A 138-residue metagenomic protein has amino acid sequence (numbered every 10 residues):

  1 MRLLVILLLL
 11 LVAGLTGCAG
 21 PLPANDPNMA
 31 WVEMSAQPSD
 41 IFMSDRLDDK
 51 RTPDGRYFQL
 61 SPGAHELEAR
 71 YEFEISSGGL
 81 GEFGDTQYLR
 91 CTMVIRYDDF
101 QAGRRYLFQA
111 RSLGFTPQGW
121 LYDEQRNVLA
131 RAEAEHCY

Functional and structural regions predicted by a protein language model:
M1-C18: Sec-dependent bacterial lipoprotein signal peptides
C18-Y138: Short loop/turn and low-complexity linker motifs enriched in small/turn-promoting residues
